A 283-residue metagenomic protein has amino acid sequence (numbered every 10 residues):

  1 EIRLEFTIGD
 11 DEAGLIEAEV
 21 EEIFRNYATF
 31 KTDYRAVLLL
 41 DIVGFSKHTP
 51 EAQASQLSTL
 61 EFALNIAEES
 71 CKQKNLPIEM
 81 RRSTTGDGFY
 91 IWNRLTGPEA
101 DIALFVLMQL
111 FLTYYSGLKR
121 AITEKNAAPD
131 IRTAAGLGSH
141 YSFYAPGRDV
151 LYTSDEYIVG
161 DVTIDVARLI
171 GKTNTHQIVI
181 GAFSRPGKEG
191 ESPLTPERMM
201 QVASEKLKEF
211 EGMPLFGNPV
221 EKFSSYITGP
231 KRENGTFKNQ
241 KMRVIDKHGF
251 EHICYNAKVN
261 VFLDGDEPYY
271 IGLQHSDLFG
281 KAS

Functional and structural regions predicted by a protein language model:
E1-I23, T175-S283: Intrinsically disordered, glycine/charged-rich C-terminal tails and inter-domain linkers that flank nucleotidyl cyclase
R3-Q109: Catalytic NTP-binding/metal-coordinating core of nucleotidyl cyclase/transferase enzymes
D10-D11, D33, D41, D87 (+9 more regions): Acidic-enriched, low-complexity/disordered segments with a strong bias for Aspartate over Glutamate
A13, A18, A28, A36 (+13 more regions): A sequence-composition feature that detects small, non-aromatic residues
Y27, Y34, Y90, Y114-Y115 (+7 more regions): Sequence-level detector for tyrosine residue identity
T96-T236: Catalytic beta-strand-to-alpha-helix segment of the class III nucleotidyl cyclase homology domain
